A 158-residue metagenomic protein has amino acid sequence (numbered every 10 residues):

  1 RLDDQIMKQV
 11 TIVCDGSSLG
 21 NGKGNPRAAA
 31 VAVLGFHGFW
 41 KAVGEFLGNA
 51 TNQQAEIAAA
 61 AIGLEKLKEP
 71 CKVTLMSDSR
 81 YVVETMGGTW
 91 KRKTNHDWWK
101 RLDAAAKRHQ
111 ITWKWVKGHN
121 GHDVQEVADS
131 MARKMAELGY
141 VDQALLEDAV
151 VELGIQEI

Functional and structural regions predicted by a protein language model:
D4-Q54, E65-C71, Q156-I158: RNase H-like nuclease fold core
V10-G24, A60-M131, A136, Y140 (+1 more regions): RNase H catalytic domain
N49-Q53, I57, R92-N95: Flexible, glycine- and charge-enriched loops at secondary-structure boundaries
Q143, G154-E157: Non-catalytic terminal regions of proteins
D148-G154: A short, charged, Gly/Pro-tolerant segment at domain boundaries
